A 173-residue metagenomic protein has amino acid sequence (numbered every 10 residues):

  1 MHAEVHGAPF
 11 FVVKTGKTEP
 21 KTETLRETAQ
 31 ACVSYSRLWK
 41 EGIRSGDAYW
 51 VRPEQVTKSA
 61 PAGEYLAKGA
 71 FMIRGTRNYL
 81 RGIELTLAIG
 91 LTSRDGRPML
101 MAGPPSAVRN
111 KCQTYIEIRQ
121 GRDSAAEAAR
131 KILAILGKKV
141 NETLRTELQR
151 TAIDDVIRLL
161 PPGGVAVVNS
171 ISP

Functional and structural regions predicted by a protein language model:
M1-P173: Extended, highly charged segments
